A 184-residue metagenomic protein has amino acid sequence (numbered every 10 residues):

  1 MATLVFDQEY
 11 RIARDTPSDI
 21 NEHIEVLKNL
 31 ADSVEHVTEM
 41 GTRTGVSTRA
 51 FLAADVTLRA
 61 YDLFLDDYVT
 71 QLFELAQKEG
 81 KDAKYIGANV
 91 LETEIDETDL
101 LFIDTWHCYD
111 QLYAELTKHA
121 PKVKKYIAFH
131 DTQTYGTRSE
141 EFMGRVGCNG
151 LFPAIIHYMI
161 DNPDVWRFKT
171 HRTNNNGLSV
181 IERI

Functional and structural regions predicted by a protein language model:
M1-D7: N-terminal, positively charged/glycine-rich alpha-helical extensions of SAM-dependent methyltransferases
E9-I184: S-adenosylmethionine/decaboxylated-SAM
